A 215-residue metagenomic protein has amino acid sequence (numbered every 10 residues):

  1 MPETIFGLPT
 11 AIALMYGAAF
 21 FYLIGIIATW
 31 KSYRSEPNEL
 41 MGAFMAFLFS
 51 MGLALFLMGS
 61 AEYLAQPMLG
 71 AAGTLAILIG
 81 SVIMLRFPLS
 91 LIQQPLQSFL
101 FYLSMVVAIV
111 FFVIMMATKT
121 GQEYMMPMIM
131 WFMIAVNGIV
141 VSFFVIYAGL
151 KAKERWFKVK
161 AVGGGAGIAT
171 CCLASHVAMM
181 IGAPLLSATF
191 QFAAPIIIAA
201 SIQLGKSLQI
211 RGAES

Functional and structural regions predicted by a protein language model:
M1-Y22, I129-W131: Hydrophobic transmembrane alpha-helical segments in integral membrane proteins
L14-T29, E39-E62, A76-G80, V107-F112 (+2 more regions): Hydrophobic alpha-helical transmembrane segments of multi-pass membrane proteins
G25-S35, L85-I92, I146-A152: C-terminal ends of transmembrane helices
Y33-L48, L96-S104, R155-G165, E214-S215: Membrane-interfacial loop-to-transmembrane alpha-helix junctions, especially the N-terminal start
S60-G70, A117-I129, V177-L185: Membrane-interface helix caps and helix-loop-helix hairpins in membrane proteins
M84-G121: The cytoplasmic-loop to transmembrane-helix boundary for the fourth helix
Q97-M105, Q122-I139, A188: A loop-to-helix transmembrane entry motif
V140-S215: C-terminal transmembrane-bundle signature of multipass membrane proteins, characterized by strong activation on
